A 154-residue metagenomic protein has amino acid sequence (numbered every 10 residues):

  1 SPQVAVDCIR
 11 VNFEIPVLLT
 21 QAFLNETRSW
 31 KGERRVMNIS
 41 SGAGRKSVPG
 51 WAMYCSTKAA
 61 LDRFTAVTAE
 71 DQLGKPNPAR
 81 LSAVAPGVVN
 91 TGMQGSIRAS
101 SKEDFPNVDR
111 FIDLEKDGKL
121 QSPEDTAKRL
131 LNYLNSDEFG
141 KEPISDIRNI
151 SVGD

Functional and structural regions predicted by a protein language model:
S1-V6: Substrate-binding pocket helix/loop in short-chain dehydrogenase/reductase
T20, T57: Active-site helix of classical SDR
A22-E33: A short helix-coil junction within the Rossmann-fold of NAD(P)-dependent oxidoreductases
N25, E70-G74: Alpha-helical segment proximal to the catalytic Tyr-Lys
S41: Residue(s) in the substrate-gating loop at a strand-loop-helix junction that position the organic substrate next
S47-C55, V67: Active-site loop-to-helix junction immediately N-terminal to the catalytic Tyr of the SDR YXXXK motif in Rossmann-fold
A83-V84, T91, A99-D154: C-terminal helical subdomain
